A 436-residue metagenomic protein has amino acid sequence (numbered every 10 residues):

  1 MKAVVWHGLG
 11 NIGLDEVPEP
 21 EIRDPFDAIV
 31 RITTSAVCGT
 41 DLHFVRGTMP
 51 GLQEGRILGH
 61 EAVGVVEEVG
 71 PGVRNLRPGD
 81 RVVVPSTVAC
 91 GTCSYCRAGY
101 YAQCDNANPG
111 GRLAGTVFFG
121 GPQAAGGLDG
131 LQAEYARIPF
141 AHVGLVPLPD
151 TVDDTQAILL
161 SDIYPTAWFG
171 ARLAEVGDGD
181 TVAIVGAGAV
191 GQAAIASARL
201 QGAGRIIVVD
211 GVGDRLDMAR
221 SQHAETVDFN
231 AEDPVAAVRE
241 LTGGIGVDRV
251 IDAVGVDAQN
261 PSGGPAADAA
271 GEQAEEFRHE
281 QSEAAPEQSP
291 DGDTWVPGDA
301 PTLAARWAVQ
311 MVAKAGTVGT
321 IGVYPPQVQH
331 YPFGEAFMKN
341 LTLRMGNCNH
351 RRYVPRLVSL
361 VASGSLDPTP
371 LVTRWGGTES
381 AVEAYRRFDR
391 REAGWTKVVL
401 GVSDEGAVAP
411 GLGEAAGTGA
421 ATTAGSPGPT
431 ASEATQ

Functional and structural regions predicted by a protein language model:
M1, R306, H350-Q436: C-terminal hydrophobic helical "lid"/dimerization subdomain of Rossmann-like NAD(P)H-dependent oxidoreductases
M1-V63, A133-A136, F140, V146 (+1 more regions): Short N-terminal strand-loop motif that marks the start of NAD(P)H/FAD-dependent oxidoreductase cofactor-binding domains
P20-S35, T48-R97, Y101-A102, G110 (+2 more regions): Glycine-rich beta-strand-centered segment in the early N-terminal region that forms part of a ligand/cofactor-binding
E67, I206-I207, G319: Conserved beta-strand positions in the Rossmann-like core of class I SAM-dependent methyltransferases
Y135, L145-E232, A236, V247-I251 (+1 more regions): Mid-domain Rossmann-like dinucleotide-binding core that forms the NAD(H)/NADP(H) cofactor-binding site
A174-V176, D217, Q222-T342, V408: Glycine-rich cofactor phosphate-binding loops and adjacent beta1-alpha1 units of small-molecule cofactor enzyme domains
K314-I321, Y331-L371: Rossmann-fold dehydrogenase core element
